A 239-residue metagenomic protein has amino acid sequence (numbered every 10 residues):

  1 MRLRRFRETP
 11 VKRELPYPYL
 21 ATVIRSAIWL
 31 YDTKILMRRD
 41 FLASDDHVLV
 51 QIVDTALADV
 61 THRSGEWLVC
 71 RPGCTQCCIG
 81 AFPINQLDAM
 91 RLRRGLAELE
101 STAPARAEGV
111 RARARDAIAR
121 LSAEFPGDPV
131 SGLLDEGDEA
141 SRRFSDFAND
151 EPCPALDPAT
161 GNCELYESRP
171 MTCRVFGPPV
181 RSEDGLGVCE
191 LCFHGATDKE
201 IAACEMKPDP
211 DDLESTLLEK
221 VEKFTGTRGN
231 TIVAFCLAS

Functional and structural regions predicted by a protein language model:
M1-L36: N-terminal amphipathic/basic-hydrophobic helices that include classical n-h-c signal peptides and signal-anchor
I28-Q76, G80-S239: Short loop/turn segments that flank or connect secondary-structure elements
